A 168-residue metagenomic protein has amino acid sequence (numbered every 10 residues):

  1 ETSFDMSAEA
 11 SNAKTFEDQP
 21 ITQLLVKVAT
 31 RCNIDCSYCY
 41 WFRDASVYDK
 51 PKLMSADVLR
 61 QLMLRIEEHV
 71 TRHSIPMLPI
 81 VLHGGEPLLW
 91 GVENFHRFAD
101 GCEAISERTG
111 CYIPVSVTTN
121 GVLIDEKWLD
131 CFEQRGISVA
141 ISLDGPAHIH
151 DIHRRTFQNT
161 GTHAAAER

Functional and structural regions predicted by a protein language model:
E1-D5: Basic amphipathic alpha-helical segments that dock to polyanions
A8-T119, L123-D130, Q134-G136: Conserved alpha-helical substructure of the radical SAM core
V47, H148-R154: A short acidic, helix-capping loop that chelates divalent metal ions and anchors anionic groups
W90, H153-Q158: Glycine-rich phosphate-binding "P-loop"
L123, P146-A147: Conserved nucleotide-binding/hydrolysis micro-motifs of P-loop NTPases
T156-R168: Glycine-rich S-adenosyl-L-methionine
